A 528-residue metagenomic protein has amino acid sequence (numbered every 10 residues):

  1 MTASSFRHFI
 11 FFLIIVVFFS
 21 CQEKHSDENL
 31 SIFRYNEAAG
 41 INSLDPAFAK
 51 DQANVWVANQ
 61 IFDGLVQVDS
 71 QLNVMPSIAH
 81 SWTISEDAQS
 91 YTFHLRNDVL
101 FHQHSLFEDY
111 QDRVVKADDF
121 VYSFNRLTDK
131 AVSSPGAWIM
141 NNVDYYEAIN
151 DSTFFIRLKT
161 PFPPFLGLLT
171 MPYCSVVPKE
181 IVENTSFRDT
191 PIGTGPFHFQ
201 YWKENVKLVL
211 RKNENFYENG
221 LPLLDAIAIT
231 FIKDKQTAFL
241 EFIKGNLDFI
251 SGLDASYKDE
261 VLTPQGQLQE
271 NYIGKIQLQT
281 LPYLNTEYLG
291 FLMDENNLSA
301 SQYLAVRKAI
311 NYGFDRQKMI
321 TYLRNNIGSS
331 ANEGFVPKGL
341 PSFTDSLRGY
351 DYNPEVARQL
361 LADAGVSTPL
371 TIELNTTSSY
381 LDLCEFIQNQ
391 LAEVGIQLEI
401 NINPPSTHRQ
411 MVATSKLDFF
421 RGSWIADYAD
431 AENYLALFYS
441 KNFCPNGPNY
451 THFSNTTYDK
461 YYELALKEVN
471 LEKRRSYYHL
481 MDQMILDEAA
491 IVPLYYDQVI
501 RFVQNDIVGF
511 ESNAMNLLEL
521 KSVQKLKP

Functional and structural regions predicted by a protein language model:
N36-E86, N125, T190-G193: N-terminal lobe/hinge region of extracytoplasmic solute-binding protein
H80-V132, A238-E241, A300: Aromatic- and charge-enriched surface segment that lines or borders ligand/interaction sites
T83, D129-K179: Surface-exposed binding/hinge segments that line and control ligand-binding clefts or catalytic entry sites
K116-Y122, D151, F155, G195-P196 (+5 more regions): Alpha-helical secondary-structure segments
L158-A226, Q236, E355, Q359 (+1 more regions): Gly/Pro-rich hinge or "lid" segments in bacterial periplasmic/extracellular proteins
Q200-V209, T230-D294: Extracellular/periplasmic solute-recognition and catalytic clefts
K203-V206, Q279, E287, A309-F343 (+2 more regions): Detector for C-terminal structural segments
L298, Q302-L304, S329-D363, Y380: Structural transition elements
